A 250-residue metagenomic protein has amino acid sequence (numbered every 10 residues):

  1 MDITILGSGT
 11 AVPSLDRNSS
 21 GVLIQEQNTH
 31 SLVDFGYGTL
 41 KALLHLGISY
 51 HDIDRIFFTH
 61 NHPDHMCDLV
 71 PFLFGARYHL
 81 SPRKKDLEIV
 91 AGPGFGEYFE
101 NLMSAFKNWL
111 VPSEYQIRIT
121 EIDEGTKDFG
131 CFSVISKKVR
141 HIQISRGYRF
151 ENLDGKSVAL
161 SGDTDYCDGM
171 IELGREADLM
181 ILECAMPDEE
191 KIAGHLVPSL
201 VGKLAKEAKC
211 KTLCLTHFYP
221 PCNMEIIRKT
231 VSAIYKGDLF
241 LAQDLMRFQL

Functional and structural regions predicted by a protein language model:
M1-L46, R146-G162, L179: Conserved beta-strand hairpin/beta-sheet module of binuclear metal-dependent hydrolase folds, prominently
L32-G36, D54-H60, G92, V158-G162 (+3 more regions): Active-site neighborhood of phospho(di)ester-bond hydrolases with catalytic His/Asp-centered motifs
G38-V90: Active-site metal-binding motif and surrounding structural segment of the metallo-beta-lactamase
L43, L69-F72, F99-L102, M170 (+2 more regions): Hydrophobic packing residues within well-ordered alpha-helices of enzyme cores
I48-H51, K85, S113-Y115, G130-F132 (+3 more regions): Structured loop/turn residues at beta-strand edges in well-structured enzyme cores
F72-E88, R140-R146, E151-N152, A193-C214 (+1 more regions): P-loop/Walker A phosphate-binding loop and immediately adjacent motor/lid segment at beta-alpha junctions
D86-E88, G92-S145: Metallo-beta-lactamase
Y166-F248: Cap/insert and terminal regions of metallo-dependent hydrolase folds
